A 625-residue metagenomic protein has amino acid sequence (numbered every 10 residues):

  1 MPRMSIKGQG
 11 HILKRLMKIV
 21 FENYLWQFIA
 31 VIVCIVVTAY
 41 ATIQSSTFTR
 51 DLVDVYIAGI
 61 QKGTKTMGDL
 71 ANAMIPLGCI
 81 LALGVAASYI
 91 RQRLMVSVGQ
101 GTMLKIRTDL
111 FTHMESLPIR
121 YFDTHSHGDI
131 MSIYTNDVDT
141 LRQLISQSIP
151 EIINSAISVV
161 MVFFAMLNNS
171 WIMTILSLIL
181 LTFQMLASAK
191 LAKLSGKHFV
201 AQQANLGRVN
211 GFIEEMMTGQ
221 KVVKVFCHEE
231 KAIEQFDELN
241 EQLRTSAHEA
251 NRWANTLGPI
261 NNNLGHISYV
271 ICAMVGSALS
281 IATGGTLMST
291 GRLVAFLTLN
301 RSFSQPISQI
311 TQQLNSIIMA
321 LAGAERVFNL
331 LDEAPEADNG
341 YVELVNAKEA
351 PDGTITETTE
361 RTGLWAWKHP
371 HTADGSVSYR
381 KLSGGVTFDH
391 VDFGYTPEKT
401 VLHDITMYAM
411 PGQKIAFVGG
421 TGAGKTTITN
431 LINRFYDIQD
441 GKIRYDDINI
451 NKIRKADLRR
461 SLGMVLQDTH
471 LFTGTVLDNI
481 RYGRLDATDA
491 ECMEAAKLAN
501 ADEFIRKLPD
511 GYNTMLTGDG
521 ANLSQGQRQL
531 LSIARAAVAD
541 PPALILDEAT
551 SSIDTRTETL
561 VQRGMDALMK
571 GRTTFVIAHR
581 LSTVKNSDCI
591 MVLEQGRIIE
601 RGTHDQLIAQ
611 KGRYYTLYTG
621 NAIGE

Functional and structural regions predicted by a protein language model:
M1-T42, I57-L77, R91-M95, G99 (+10 more regions): Membrane-integrated ABC transporters
P2-G10, C34, A41-I57, I80-H127 (+12 more regions): Juxtamembrane helix-loop junctions of ABC transporter transmembrane domains
K14, V33, A87, T135-L180 (+2 more regions): Hydrophobic alpha-helical transmembrane segments of ABC transporter permease domains
E22-L25, I119-R120, N136-I145, I149 (+6 more regions): An intracellular "coupling" helix at the cytosolic face of ABC transporter transmembrane type-1 domains
F28-A87, L167-I172, M274, I281-T290: Transmembrane helix-loop-helix hairpins at lipid-water interfaces of multipass membrane proteins, especially the type-1
I60, A165-I179, E249, W253-E325 (+2 more regions): Helix-loop-helix
G63, A347-E625: ABC-type nucleotide-binding domain
L110, M114, V223, V327 (+1 more regions): Helix-loop junctions and hydrophobic alpha-helical segments within the transmembrane domains of large membrane
